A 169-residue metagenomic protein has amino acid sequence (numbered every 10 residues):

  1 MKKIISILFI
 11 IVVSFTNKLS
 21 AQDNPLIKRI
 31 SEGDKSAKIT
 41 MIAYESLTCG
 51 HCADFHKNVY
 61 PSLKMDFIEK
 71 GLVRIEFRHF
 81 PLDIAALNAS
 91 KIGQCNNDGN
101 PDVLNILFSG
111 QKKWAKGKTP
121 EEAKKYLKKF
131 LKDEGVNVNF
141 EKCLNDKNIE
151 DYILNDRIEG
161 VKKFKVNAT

Functional and structural regions predicted by a protein language model:
K2-D83, L87, I149-K162: Extracytoplasmic thiol/disulfide redox context detector
I39-T40, N167-T169: Short loop/turn microsegments at loop-to-beta-strand junctions
P81-N167: Cysteine-centric redox/oxidoreductase cores and disulfide-bonded domains
